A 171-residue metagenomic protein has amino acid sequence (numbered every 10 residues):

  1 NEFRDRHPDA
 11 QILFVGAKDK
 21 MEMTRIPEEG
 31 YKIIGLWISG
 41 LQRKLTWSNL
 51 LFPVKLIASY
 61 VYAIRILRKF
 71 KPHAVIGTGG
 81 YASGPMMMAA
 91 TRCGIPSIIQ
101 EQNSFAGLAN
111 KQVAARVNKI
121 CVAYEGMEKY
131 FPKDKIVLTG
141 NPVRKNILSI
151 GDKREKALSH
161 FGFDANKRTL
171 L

Functional and structural regions predicted by a protein language model:
D5, I64-V75, S83-I98, K111-K119: Glycosyltransferases and closely related glycan-assembly transferases that use nucleotide-activated donors
D5-K55, K133, T139-V143, H160: Conserved nucleotide-sugar phosphate-binding/catalytic loop shared by glycosyltransferases and other
V15, G77-T78, Q100-E101: Structural motif
M21, K32, T91-L158, F163: Active-site-proximal region of nucleotide-activated glycan assembly enzymes, centered on histidine/acidic-rich loops
L51-R65, D152-K156, H160: Glycine-rich, highly charged phosphate/nucleotide-binding loops
G80-A82, S104-F105: Residue-level detector of alpha-helix initiation sites
D164-L171: Conserved donor-binding/catalytic core segment of Leloir-type glycosyltransferases
